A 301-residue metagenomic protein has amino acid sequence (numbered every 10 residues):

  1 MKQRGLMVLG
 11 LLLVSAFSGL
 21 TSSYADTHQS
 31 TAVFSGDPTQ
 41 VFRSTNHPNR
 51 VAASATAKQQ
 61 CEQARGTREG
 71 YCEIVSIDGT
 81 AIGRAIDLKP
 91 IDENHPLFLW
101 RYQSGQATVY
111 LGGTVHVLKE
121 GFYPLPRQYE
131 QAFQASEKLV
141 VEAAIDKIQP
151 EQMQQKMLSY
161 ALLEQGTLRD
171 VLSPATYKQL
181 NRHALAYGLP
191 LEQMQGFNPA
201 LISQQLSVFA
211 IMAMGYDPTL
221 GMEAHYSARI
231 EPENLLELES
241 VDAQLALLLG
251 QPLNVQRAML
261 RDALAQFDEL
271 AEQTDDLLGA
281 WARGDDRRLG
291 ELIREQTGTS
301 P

Functional and structural regions predicted by a protein language model:
M1-L9: Bacterial N-terminal signal peptides that target proteins for export
K2, T39, S203-Q204: Intrinsically disordered, low-complexity regions enriched in polar/acidic and amide residues
V8-G19: Bacterial N-terminal signal peptides
A16, S23-Y24, R65, E93: Sterically constrained small-residue positions within well-ordered secondary structures of folded domains
Y24-L88: Secreted/extracellular ectodomain signature
D87-P301: Structured, acidic catalytic/metal-binding patches in enzyme active sites
